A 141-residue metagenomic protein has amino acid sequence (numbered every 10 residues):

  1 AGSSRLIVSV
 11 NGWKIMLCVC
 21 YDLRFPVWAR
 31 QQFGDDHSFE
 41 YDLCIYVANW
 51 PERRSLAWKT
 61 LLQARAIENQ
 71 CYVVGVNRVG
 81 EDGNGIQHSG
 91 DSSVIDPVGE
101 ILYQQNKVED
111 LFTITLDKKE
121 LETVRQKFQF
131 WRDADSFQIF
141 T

Functional and structural regions predicted by a protein language model:
A1-D36, A48, R53-T60, T123-F130 (+1 more regions): Active-site catalytic loop in hydrolytic enzyme cores
L6-S9, Q63-R65, N84, Y103-Q104: Short secondary-structure boundary/capping segments
F39, I67: Structured loop/turn residues at beta-strand edges in well-structured enzyme cores
D42: Conserved acidic residues
A48-N49, V76-V79: Short secondary-structure boundary segments
A57-A64, H88-S92: Charged helix-capping and loop-helix junction motifs
R78-T141: C-terminal beta-strand edge segments of enzyme domains
